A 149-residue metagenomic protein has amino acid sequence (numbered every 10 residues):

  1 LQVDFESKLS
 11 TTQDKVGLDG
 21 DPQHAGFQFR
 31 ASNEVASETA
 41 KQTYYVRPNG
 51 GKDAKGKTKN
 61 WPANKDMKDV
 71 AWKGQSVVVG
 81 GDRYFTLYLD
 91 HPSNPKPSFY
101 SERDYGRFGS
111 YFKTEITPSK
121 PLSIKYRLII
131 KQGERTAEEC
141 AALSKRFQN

Functional and structural regions predicted by a protein language model:
L1, D21-Q23, P118-L122: Solvent-exposed loop and beta-edge segments used for protein-protein assembly and interaction
L1-D21: Acidic, contiguous internal or C-terminal segments within carbohydrate-active enzymes that form a structured patch used
Q2-E6, P48-K52, N60-K65, S98-G106: Short linear motifs at secondary-structure transitions and domain/linker junctions
V3-F5, F27, K73, I124-Y126: Hydrophobic residues positioned within well-ordered beta-strands of beta-sheet architectures
K8, G74-S76, K113: Residue-level detector of beta-strand face positions
L9-Q13, A31-V35, L128-Q132: Beta-strand elements of well-folded, non-transmembrane domains
K15-T86: Active-site/ligand-binding surface loops and adjacent short beta/alpha elements that line catalytic pockets across
D82-N149: Beta-strand-rich recognition/accessory modules
